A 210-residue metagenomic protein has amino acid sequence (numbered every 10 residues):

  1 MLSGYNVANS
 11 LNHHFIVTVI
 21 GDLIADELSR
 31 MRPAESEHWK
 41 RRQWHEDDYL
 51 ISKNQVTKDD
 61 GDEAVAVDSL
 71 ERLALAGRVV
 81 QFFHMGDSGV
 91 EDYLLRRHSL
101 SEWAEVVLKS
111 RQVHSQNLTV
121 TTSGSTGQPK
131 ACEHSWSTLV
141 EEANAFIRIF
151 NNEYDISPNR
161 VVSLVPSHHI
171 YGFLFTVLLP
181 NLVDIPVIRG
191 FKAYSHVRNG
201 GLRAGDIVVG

Functional and structural regions predicted by a protein language model:
L2-L118, S137: Phosphopantetheine-dependent thiolation modules in NRPS/PKS and related acyl-activating systems
G61, D92, R111, Q128-P129 (+2 more regions): Generic anion/oxyanion-binding catalytic loop in active/binding sites
A64, D92-L95, A131, V165 (+1 more regions): Pocket-edge positions in alpha/beta enzyme catalytic cores
V79, T122-S125, V161, V208: Conserved S/T- and glycine-rich ATP-binding loop of Class I adenylate-forming
N117-N144: Conserved AMP-binding A3 loop
L118, S157-R160: Residue-level recognition of the N-termini of beta-strands and the immediately preceding loop/turn
W136-I149, N159-G210: AMP-binding/adenylate-forming
